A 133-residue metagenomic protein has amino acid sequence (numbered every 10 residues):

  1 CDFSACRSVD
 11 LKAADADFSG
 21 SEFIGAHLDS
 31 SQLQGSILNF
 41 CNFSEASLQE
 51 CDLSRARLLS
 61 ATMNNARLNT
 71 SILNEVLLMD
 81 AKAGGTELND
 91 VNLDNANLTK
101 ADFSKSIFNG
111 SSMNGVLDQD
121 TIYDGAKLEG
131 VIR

Functional and structural regions predicted by a protein language model:
C1-R133: Tandem repeat scaffolds
